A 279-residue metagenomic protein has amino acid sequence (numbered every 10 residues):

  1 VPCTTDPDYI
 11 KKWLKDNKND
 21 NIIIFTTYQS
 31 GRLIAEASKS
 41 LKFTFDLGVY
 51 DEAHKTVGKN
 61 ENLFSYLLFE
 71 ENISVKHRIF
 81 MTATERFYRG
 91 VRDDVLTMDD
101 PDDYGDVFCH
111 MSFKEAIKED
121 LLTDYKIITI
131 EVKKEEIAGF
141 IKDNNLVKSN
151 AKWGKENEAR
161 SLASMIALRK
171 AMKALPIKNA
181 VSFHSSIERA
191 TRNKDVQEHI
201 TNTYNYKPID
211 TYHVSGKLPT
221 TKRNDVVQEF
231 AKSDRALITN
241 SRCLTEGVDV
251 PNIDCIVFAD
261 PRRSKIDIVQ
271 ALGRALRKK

Functional and structural regions predicted by a protein language model:
V1-T4, T203: Conserved helix-turn-beta segment of the N-terminal RecA-like "Helicase ATP-binding" lobe in SF1/SF2 helicases
T4-I24, T220-A236: Conserved motor-coupling elements within RecA-like helicase/translocase cores
P7-T44, C243: Conserved helix/coil segment N-terminal to the catalytic DExD/H
Y28-S30, S38-F80, T84-R86: SF2 helicase catalytic motif II
K55-T56, Y212-K279: Conserved RecA-like P-loop NTPase helicase motor core
F87-D102: Short regulatory helix/loop adjacent to the ATP-binding pocket of P-loop NTPases
G105-E188: Conserved interdomain linker/interface between the two RecA-like ATPase lobes of SF2 helicase motors
I187-S215: Conserved helicase motor "Helicase C" RecA-like lobe of SF1/SF2 P-loop NTPases
